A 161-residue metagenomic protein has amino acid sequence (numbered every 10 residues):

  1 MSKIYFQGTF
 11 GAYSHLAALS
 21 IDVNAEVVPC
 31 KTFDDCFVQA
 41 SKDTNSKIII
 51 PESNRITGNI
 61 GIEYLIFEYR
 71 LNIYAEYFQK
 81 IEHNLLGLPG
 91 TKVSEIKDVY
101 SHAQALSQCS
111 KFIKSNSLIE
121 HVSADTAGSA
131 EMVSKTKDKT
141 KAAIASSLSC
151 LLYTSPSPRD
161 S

Functional and structural regions predicted by a protein language model:
M1-S155, R159: Domain-level signature for soluble enzymes in the chorismate/prephenate branch of the shikimate pathway
